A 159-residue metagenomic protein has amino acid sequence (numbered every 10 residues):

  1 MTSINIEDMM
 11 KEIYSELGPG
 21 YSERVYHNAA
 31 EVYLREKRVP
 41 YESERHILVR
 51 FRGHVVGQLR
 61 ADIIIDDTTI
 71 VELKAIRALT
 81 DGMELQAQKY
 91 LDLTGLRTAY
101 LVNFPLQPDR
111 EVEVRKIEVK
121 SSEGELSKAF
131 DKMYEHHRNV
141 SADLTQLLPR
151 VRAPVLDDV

Functional and structural regions predicted by a protein language model:
M1-R38, T98, P108-E111, R115-V159: Solvent-exposed, charged helical/coil patches that constitute nucleic-acid or partner-interaction surfaces
G18, Y41, A61-R77, Y90: Conserved catalytic cores of phosphodiester-cleaving nucleases, focusing on short active-site segments
E31, R35-G53: A short acidic/basic microdomain associated with nuclease active sites
F51-V55, R110-E111: Short, solvent-exposed polar/charged micro-motifs at secondary-structure junctions
H54-G57, M83: Short solvent-exposed loop/turn micro-motifs enriched in small/polar/acidic residues
L59-A61, V112: Change "...and in nucleic-acid phosphodiester-cleaving endonucleases..." to "...and in nucleic-acid processing enzymes
K74-E125: Nucleic-acid nuclease catalytic cores
